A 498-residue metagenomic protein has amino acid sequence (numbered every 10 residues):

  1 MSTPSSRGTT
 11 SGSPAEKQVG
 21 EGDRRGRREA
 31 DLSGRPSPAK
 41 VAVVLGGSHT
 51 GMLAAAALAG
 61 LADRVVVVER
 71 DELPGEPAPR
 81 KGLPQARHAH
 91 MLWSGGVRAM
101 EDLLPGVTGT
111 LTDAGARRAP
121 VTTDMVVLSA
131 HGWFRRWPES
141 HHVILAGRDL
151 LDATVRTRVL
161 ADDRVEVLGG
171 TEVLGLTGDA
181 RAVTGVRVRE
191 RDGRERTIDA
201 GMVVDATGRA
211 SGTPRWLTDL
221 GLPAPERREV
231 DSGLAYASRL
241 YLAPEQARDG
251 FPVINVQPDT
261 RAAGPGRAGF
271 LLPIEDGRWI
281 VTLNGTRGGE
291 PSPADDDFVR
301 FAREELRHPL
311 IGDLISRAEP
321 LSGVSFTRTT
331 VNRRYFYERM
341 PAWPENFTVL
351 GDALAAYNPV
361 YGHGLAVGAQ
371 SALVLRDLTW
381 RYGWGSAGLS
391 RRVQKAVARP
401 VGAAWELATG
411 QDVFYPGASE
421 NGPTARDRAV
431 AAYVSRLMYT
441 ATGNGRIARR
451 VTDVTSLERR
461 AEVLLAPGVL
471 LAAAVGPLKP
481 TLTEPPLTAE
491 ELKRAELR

Functional and structural regions predicted by a protein language model:
M1-A42, G60-A62, L73: Extreme N-terminal leader/targeting segments of oxidoreductases
S37-V68: N-terminal Rossmann-like FAD-binding beta1-loop-alpha1 element of flavoenzymes
A57, P77-V126: N-terminal FAD cofactor-binding segment of flavoenzymes
M91-L92, P138-T157, G212, S292-P293: Short beta-strand to alpha-helix junction loop
S129-R148, G185, L283-G288: Helix-loop-beta segment of a Rossmann-like dinucleotide-binding subdomain
A161-F301: Predominantly flavin-linked oxidoreductase catalytic cores and closely associated redox partners
G289-A403: FAD/FMN-dependent oxidoreductases across multiple families
R376-R498: C-terminal helical "tail/cap" subdomain of flavin- and related membrane-associated enzymes
